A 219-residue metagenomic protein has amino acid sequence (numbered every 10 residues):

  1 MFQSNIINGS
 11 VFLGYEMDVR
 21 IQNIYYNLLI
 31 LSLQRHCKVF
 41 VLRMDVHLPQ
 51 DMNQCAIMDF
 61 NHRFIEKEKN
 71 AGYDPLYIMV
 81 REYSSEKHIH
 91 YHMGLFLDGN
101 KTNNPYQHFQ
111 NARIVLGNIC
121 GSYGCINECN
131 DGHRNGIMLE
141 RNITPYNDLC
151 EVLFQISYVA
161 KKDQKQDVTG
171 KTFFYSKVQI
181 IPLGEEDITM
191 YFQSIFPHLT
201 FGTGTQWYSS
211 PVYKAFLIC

Functional and structural regions predicted by a protein language model:
M1-F12, P49-I65, M93-L97: Charged, low-complexity, helix/coiled-coil-prone segments
M1-F40, G99-C219: Catalytic "initiation/cleavage/transfer" segments centered on a nucleophilic residue and adjacent nucleic-acid-engaging
Y26-Y83: Signature for HUH/AEP ssDNA processing cores
D51-M52, E86, T102-N103: Eukaryotic short linear interaction motifs
N53-C55, H88-Y91, G136-R141: Short, solvent-exposed polar/charged micro-motifs at secondary-structure junctions
M58, Y91-M93, Q107, F173: General "foldedness" signal
I78-N100: Histidine-centered divalent-metal-coordination microenvironment in nucleic-acid enzymes
